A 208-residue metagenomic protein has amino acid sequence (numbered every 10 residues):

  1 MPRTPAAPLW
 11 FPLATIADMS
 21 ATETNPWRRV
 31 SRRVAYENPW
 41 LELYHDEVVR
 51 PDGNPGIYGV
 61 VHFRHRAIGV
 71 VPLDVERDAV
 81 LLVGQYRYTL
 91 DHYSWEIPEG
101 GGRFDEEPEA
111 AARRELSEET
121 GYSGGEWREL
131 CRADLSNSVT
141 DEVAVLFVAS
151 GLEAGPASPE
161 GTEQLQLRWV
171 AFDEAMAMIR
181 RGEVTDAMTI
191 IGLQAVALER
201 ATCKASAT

Functional and structural regions predicted by a protein language model:
P2-L9: Extreme N-terminal basic, low-complexity initiation segments that serve as generic localization/processing leaders
F11-I16, S20-W27, Y93, F104 (+4 more regions): Nudix hydrolase/Nudix homology domain
T22-P26, V61-R64, G69-V71, E76-R114 (+4 more regions): Conserved Nudix-box catalytic region and its N-terminal flanking loop in Nudix hydrolases and closely related
S31-G69, E76: Acidic, metal-coordinating catalytic segment for phosphate/diphosphate chemistry, firing primarily on the Nudix
R32-A35, R132-S136: Short, solvent-exposed loop/turn elements at beta->coil junctions and helix N-caps that rim active or binding pockets
E47-D52, S136-G155, R168: Active-site-adjacent beta-strand/loop module that shapes the phosphate/pyrophosphate-binding cleft
G121-Y122, V184: Helix N-cap/coil-helix junction residues
S123-L130: A short coil-to-beta-strand element that immediately follows conserved catalytic motifs
